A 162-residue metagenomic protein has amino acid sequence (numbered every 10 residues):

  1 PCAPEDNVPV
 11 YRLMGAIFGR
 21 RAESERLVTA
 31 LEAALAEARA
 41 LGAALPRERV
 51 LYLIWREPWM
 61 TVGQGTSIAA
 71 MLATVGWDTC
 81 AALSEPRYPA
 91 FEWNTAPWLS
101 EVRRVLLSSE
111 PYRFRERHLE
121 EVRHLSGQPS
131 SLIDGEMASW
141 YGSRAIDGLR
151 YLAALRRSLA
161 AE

Functional and structural regions predicted by a protein language model:
P1-A3, V8, R12, A16-S24: Glycine/small-residue-rich loop that forms an oxyanion/phosphate-binding "nest" at active or ligand-binding sites
P1-P9, A34-I146: Binding-cleft/active-site segments that stabilize strongly anionic ligands or cofactors
M14, L72, L152: Residue-level signal for inorganic ion chemistry
R20-Y52, S100, Y151-E162: Bacterial Sec-exported substrate-binding components of ABC uptake systems
